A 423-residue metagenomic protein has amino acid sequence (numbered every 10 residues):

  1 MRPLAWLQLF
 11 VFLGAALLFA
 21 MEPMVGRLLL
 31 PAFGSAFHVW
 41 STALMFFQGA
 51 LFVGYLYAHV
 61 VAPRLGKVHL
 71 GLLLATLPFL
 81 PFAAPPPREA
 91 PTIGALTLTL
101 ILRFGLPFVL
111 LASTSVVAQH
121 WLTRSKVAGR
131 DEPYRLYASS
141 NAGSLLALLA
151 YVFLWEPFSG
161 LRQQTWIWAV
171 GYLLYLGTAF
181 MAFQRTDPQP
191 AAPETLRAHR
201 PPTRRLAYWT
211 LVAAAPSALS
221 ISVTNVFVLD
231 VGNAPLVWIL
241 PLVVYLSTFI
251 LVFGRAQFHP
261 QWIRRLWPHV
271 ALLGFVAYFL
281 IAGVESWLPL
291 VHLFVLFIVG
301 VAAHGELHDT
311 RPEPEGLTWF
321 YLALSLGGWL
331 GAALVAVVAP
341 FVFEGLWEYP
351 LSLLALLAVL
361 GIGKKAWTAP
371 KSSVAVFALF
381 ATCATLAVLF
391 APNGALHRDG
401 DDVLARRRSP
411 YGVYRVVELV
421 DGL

Functional and structural regions predicted by a protein language model:
M1-L423: Alpha-helical transmembrane segments of multi-pass membrane proteins
